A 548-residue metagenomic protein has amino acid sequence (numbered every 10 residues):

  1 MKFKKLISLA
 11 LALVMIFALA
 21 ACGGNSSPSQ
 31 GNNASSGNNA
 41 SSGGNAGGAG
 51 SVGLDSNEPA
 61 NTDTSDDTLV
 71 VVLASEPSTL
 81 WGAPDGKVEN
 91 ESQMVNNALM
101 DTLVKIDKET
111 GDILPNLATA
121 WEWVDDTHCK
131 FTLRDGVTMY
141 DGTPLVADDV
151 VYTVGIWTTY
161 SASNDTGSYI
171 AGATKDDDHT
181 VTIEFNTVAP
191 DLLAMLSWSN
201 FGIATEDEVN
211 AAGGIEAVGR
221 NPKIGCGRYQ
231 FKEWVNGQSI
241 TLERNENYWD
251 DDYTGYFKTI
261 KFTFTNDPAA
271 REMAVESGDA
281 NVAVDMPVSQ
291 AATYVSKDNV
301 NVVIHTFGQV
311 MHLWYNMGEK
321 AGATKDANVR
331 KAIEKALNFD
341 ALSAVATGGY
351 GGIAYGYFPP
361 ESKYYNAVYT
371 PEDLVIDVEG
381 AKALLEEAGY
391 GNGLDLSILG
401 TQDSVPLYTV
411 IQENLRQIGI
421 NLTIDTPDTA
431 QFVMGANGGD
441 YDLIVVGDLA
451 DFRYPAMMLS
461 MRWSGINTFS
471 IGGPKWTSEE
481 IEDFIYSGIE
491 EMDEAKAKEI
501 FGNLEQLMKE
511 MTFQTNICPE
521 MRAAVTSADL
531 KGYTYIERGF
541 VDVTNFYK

Functional and structural regions predicted by a protein language model:
V70, V146-T153, D178-T182, G227-R228 (+4 more regions): Alpha-helical secondary-structure segments
V72-V124, G155, I224-C226: N-terminal lobe/hinge region of extracytoplasmic solute-binding protein
A74-Q93, L117, T143, L192-F201 (+2 more regions): A structural "hinge/loop" feature
D107-D112, W198-D252, T259, V378-E379 (+1 more regions): Gly/Pro-rich hinge or "lid" segments in bacterial periplasmic/extracellular proteins
E122, D165-V209, E233: Surface-exposed binding/hinge segments that line and control ligand-binding clefts or catalytic entry sites
V235, S239, A336-Y364, D403-I411 (+1 more regions): Detector for C-terminal structural segments
N247-T293, N421: Ligand-site clamp/hinge motif
G351-L384: Structural transition elements
